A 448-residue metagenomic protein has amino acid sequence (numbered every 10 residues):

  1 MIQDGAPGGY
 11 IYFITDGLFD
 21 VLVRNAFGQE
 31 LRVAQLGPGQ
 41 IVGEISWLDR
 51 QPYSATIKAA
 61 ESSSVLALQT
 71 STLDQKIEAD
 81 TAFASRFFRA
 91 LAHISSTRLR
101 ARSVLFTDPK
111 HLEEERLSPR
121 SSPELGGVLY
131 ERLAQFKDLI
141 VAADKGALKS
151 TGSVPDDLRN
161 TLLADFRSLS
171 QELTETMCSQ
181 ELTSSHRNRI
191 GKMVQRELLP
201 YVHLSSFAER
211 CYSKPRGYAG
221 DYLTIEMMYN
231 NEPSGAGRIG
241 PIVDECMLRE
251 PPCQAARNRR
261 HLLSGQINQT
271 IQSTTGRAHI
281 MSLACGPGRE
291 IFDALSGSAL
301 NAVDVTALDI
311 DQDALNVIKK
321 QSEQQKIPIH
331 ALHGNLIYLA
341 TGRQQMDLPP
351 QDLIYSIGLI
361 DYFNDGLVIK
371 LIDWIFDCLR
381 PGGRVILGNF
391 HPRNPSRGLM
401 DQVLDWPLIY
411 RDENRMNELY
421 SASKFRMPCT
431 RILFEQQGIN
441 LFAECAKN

Functional and structural regions predicted by a protein language model:
M1-F27, Q40-V42: Regulatory nucleotide-sensing modules
R32-A90, S96: Cyclic-nucleotide recognition modules
T107-E245, Q266, T270: N-terminal accessory segments
G126-E172, T176, E250, S264-T270 (+7 more regions): Class I (Rossmann-like) S-adenosyl-L-methionine-dependent methyltransferase catalytic domain, capturing the SAM-binding
T274, L379-R380: A generic alpha-to-beta junction signature in SAM-dependent methyltransferases
L283-A284: Conserved beta-strand/loop positions that form the S-adenosyl-L-methionine
T341-I354: A short acidic, Gly/Pro-enriched loop at the edge of an enzyme's catalytic core that lines a small-molecule cofactor
Q351-G366: A short SAM/SAH-binding and catalytic strip from SAM-dependent methyltransferases
